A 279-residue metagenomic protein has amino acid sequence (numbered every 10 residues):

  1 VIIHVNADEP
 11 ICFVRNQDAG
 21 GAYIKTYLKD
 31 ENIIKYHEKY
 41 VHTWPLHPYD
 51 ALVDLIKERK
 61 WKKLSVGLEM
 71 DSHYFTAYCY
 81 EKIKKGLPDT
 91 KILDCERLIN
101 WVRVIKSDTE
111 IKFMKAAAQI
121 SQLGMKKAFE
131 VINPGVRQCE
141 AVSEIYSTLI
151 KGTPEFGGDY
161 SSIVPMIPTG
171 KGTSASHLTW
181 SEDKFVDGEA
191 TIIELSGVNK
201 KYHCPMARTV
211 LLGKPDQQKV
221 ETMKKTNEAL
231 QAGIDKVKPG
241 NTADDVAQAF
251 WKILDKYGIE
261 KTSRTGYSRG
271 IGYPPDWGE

Functional and structural regions predicted by a protein language model:
V1-E279: Active-site neighborhoods and metal-handling regions in enzymes and metal-associated proteins
